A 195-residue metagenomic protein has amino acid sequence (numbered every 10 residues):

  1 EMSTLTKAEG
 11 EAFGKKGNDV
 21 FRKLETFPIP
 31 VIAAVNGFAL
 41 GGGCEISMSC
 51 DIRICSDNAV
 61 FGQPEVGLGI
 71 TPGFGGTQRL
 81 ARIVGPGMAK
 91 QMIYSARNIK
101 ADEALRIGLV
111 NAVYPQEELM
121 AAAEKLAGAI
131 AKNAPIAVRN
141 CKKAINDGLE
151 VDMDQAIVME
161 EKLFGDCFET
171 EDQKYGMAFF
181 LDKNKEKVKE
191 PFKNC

Functional and structural regions predicted by a protein language model:
E1-K23, A39, G69, D152: Glycine- (often His-adjacent) and acidic-residue-rich active-site loop that binds/positions the CoA thioester
A12, K16-D19, A122-K125, M159: A non-catalytic, amphipathic alpha-helix used as a structural packing/dimerization or gating element in enzyme scaffolds
R22-I136, T170, Y175-A178: Crotonase-fold acyl-CoA enzyme core
M92-I93, A144, G148, L163-F168: Helix-loop "lid/cap" segments that line or gate small-molecule binding pockets
I136-R139, C195: Short beta-strand/loop segment at the start of cytosolic alpha/beta domains
A178-C195: Terminal low-complexity tails and localization/encapsulation signals of metabolic enzymes
